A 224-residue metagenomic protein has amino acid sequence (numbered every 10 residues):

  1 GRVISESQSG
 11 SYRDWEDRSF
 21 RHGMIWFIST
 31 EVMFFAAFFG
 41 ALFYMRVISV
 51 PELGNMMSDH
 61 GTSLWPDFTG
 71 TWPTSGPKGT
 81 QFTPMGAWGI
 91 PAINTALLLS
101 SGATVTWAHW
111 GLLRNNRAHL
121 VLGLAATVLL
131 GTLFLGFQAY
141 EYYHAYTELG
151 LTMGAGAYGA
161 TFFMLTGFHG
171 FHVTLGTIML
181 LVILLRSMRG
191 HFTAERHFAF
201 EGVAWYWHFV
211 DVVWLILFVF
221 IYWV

Functional and structural regions predicted by a protein language model:
G1-V224: ...captures the hydrophobic TM-helix bundle architecture rather than a specific catalytic motif, and can also fire on
